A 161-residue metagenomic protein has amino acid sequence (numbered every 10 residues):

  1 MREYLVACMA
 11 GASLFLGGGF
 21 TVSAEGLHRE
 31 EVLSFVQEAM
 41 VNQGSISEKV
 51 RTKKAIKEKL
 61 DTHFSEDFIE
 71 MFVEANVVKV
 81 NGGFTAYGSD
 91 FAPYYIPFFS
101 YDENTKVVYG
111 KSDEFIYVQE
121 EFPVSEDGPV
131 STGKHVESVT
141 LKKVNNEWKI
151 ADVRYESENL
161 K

Functional and structural regions predicted by a protein language model:
M1-A24: Sec-dependent N-terminal signal peptides of Gram-positive bacterial secreted proteins and lipoproteins
E25-S89: Core segments of small alpha/beta cavity-forming domains
H63, V107-I116, T140-K149: A short, structured loop/turn motif at beta-sheet edges
N76, E120-V124, R154-Y155: A mature extracytoplasmic/lumenal domain signature
G82-D127: Surface-exposed, charged secondary-structure patches
S100-Y101, T132-K134: Short solvent-exposed loop/turn micro-motifs enriched in small/polar/acidic residues
E126-P129, S138: Extracytosolic low-complexity repeat regions of secreted or lipid-anchored proteins
K134-K161: Short beta-strand edge/turn micro-motifs at domain boundaries
